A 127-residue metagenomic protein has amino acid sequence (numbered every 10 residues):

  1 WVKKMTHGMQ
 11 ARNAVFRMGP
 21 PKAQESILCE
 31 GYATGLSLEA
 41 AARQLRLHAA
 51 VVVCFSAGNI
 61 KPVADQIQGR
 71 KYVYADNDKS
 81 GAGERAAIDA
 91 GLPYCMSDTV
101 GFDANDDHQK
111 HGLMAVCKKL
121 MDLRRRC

Functional and structural regions predicted by a protein language model:
W1-Q24: Glycine-/acidic-rich phosphate or pyrophosphate-binding loops and their flanking alpha/beta elements
P20-I27, Y32, L36-C127: TOPRIM fold recognition
